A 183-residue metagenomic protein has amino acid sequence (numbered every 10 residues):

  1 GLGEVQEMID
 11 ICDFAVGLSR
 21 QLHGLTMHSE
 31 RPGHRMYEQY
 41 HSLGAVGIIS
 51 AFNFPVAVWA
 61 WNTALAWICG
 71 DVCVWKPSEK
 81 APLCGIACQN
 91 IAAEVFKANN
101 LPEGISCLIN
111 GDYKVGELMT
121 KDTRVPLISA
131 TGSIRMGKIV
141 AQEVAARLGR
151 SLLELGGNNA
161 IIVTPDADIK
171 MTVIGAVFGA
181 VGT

Functional and structural regions predicted by a protein language model:
G1-H23: Long amphipathic alpha-helix in the N-terminal Rossmann-like dinucleotide-binding domain of NAD(P)-dependent
C12, G70, S106, I128 (+1 more regions): Residue-level signal for inorganic ion chemistry
L25-N99, L148: Conserved small-residue-rich beta-alpha loop and adjacent elements that most often cradle the phosphate/pyrophosphate
R35-M36, C107-S129: A structured beta-alpha segment of the ubiquitous adenosine-cofactor-binding alpha/beta core
T63-A64, G116, G137: Generic hydrophobic/aromatic pocket-lining and core-packing "Φ" positions
L65-W67, M119, E143: Hydrophobic/aromatic ligand-binding patch that stacks against planar heteroaromatic rings of cofactors or nucleotides
G70, K76-S78, N110, T131 (+1 more regions): Short beta->alpha connector loops at strand-helix junctions that form conserved, small/polar/Pro-enriched
I91-E94, K121, L127, R135-T183: ALDH superfamily catalytic-core signature
